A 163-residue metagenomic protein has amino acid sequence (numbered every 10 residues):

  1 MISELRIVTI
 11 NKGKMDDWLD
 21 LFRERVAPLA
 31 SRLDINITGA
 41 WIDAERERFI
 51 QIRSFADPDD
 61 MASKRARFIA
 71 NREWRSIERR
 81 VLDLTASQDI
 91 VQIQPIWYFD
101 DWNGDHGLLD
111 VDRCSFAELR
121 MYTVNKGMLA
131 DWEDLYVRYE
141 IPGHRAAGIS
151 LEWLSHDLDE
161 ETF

Functional and structural regions predicted by a protein language model:
I2-D17, W97-L158, F163: Surface-exposed interaction/gating patches
D16-I42, S54-I93, D131-E152, L158-D159: An amphipathic, aromatic/His-enriched active-site/gating alpha helix that lines ligand/cofactor pockets
E45-R46: Acidic helix-start/capping segments at beta-turn-to-alpha-helix junctions
